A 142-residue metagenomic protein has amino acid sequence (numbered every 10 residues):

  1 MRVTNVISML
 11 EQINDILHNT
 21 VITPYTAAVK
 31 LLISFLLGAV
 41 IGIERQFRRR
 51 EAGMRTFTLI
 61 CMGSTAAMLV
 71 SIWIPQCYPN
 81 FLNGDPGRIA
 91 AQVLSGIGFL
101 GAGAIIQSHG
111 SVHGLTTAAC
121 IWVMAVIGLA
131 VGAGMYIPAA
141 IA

Functional and structural regions predicted by a protein language model:
M1-G87: Alpha-helical transmembrane segments and their membrane-interface boundaries that form or gate the permeation pathway
K30, L36-L37, G103-S111, V126-G132 (+1 more regions): Alpha-helical transmembrane segments in inner-membrane proteins
A39-R50, L100-H113: C-terminal ends of transmembrane helices
F47, F81-L82, S108-S111, G132-I137: Membrane-interface helix caps and helix-loop-helix hairpins in membrane proteins
L59-L69, A119-G132: Small-residue-rich segments of transmembrane alpha-helices in multi-pass membrane proteins, especially helix faces
I72-W73, A90-L100: Ligand-binding beta-strand-loop-alpha-helix segment within the catalytic cores of soluble metabolic enzymes
R88-I89, G134-A142: Loop-to-transmembrane alpha-helix initiation sites
V93-L94, H113-M124: Short hydrophobic alpha-helical membrane-embedded segments
